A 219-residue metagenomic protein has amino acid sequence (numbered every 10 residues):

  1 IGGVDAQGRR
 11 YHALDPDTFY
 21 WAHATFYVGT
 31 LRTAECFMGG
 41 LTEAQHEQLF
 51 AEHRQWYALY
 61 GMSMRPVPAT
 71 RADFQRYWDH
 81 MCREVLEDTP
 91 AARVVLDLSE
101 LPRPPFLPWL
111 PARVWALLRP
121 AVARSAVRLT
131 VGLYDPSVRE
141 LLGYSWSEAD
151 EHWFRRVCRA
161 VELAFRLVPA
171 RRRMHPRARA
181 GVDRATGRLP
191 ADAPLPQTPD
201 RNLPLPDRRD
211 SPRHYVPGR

Functional and structural regions predicted by a protein language model:
I1-R219: Mature, function-bearing regions of proteins
